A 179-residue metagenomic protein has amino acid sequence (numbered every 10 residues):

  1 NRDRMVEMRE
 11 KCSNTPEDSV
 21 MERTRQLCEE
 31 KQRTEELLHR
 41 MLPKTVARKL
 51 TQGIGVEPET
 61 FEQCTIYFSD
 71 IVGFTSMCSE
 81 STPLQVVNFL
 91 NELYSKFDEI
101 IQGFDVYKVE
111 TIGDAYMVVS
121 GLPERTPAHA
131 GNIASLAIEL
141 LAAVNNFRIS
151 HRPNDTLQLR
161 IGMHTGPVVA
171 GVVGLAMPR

Functional and structural regions predicted by a protein language model:
N1-I112, P153-D155: Juxtacatalytic helix/coil linker segments that couple regulatory or sensory modules to the catalytic cores
L42, A142-N145: Residues at helix-coil transition
S69, I100-N132, N146-R179: Catalytic core of nucleotidyl cyclases, primarily class III adenylyl/guanylyl cyclases
